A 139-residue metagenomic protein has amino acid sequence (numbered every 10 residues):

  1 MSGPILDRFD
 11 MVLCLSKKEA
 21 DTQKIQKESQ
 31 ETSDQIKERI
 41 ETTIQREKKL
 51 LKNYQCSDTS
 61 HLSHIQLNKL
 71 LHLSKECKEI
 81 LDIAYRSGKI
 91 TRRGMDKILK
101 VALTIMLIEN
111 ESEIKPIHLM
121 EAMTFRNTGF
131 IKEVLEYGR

Functional and structural regions predicted by a protein language model:
M1-R139: Basic, amphipathic alpha-helical bundle interface domains used for macromolecular binding and assembly
